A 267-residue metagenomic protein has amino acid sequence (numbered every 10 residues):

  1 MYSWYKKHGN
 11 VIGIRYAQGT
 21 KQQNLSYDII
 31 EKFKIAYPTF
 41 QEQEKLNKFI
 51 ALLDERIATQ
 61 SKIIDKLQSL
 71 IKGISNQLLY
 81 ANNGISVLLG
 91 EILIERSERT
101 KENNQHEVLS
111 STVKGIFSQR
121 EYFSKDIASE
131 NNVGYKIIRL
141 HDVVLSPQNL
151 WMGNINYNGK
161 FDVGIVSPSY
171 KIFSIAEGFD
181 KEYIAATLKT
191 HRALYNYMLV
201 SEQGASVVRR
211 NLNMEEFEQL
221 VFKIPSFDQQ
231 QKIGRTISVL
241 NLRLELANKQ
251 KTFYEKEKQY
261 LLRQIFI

Functional and structural regions predicted by a protein language model:
Y2-S3, V11-Y16, N104-F123, S146 (+5 more regions): Short, ligand-facing micro-motifs at secondary-structure edges
K6, N10, I14, Q18-Q41 (+2 more regions): A short glycine-rich beta-alpha junction/loop motif
Q18, Q22-Q23, Q43, Q60 (+7 more regions): Glutamine-centric residue-chemistry signal
K32, Q77-K101: Non-catalytic DNA-recognition/assembly elements of restriction-modification systems
K45-I57, S75-Q77, I233-L244, F266: Hydrophobic structural patches
L52-E55, T59-L88, K249-I267: Short amphipathic coiled-coil heptad-repeat segments
G90-K101, Q105-V143: Sequence-specific dsDNA recognition surfaces
H191-R192: Glycine-rich, aromatic-flanked loop segments that form ligand/cofactor-binding clefts across common enzyme folds
